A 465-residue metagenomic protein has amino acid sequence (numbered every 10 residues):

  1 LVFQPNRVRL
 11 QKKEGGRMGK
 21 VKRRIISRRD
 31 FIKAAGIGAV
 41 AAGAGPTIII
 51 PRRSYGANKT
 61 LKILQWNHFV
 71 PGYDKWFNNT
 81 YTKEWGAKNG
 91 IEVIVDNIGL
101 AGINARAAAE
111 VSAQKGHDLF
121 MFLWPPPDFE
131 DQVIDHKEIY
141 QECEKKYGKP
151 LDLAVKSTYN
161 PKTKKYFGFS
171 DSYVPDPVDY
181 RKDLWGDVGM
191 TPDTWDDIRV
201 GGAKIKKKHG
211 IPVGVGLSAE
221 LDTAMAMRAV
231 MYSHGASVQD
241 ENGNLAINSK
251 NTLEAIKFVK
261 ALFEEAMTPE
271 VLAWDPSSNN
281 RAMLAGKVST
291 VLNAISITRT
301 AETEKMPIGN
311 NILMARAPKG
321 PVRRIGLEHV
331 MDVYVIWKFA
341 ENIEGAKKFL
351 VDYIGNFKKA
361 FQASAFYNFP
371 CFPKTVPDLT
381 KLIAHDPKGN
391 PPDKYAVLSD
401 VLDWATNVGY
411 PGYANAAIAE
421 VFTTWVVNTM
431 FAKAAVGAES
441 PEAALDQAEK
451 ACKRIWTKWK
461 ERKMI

Functional and structural regions predicted by a protein language model:
L1-D30: N-terminal secretory signal peptides
D30-P51: N-terminal export signals
K83-L151, D183-D193, A282, G286-T290 (+1 more regions): Extracytoplasmic "Venus flytrap"/periplasmic binding protein-like
F122-P177, R199, A226-A229, I312-A315 (+4 more regions): Hinge/lid segment of periplasmic solute-binding proteins
I134, G186, P387, L402-I465: Conserved C-terminal helix/tail region of periplasmic/extracytoplasmic solute-binding proteins
K162-D171, D176, R199-L245, V288: Extracytoplasmic/periplasmic solute-binding protein
G201-I205, N242-L272, A317: Glycine-centered hinge/linker elements that transmit conformational signals in sensory and ligand-binding systems
S296-G309, G320-V426, R462-M464: C-terminal lobe and pocket-closing loops of periplasmic/extracytoplasmic Venus-flytrap solute-binding proteins
